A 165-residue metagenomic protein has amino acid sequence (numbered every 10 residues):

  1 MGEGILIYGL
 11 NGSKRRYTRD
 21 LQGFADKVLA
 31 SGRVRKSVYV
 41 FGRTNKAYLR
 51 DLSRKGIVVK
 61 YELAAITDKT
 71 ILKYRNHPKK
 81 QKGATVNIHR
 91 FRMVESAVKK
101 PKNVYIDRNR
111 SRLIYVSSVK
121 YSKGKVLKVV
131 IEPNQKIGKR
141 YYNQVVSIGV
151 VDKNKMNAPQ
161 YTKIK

Functional and structural regions predicted by a protein language model:
G2-K165: Ribonuclease/tRNase effector modules and their secretory precursors
